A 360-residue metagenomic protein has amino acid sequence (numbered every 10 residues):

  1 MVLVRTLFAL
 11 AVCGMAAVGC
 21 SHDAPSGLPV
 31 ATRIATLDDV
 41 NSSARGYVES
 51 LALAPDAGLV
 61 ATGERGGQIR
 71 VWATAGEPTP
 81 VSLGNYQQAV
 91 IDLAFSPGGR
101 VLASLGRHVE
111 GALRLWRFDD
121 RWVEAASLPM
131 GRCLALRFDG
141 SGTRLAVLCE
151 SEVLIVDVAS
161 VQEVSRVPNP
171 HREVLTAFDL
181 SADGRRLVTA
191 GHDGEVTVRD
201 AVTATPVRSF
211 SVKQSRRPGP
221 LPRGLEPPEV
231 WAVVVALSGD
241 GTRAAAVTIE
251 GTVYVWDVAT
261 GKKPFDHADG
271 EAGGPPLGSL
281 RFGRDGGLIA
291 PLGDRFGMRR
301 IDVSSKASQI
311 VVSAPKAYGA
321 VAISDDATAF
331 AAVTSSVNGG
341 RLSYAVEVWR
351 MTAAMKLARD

Functional and structural regions predicted by a protein language model:
M1-L3: N-terminal secretory signal peptides that target proteins for export/translocation
T6-A17: Bacterial N-terminal signal peptides
G19-D360: WD40-repeat beta-propeller superdomains and closely related acidic/aromatic-rich repeat-like regions
